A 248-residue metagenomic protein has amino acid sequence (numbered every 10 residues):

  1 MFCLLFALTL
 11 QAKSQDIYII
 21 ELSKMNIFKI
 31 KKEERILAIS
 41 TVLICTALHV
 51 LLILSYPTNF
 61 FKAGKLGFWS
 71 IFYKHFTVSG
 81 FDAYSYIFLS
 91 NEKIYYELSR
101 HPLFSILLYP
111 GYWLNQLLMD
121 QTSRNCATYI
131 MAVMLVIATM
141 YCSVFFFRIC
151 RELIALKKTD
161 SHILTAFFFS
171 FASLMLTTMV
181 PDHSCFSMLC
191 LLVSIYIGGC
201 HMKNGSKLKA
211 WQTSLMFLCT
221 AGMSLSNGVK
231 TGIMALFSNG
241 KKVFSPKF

Functional and structural regions predicted by a protein language model:
Y18, I27, G228-K247: Perimembrane helix-loop-helix junctions
K32-F81, F88-E92, F248: Transmembrane signal-anchor helices characteristic of membrane glycosylation enzymes that use polyprenol
N91-N125: Short hydrophobic/aromatic helix or loop-helix immediately within or flanking a transmembrane segment in polytopic
M119-Y141: Loop-to-helix entry region of an early transmembrane alpha helix in multi-pass inner-membrane enzymes
V144-S170: Transmembrane-helix signature of polytopic, membrane-embedded enzymes that assemble or transfer cell-envelope glycans
M179-C185: Short acidic/glycine- and proline-prone juxtamembrane loop motifs at membrane-interface regions of multi-pass membrane
F186-K203: Specific aromatic-rich, kink-prone transmembrane helix
K207-N239: Membrane-interface alpha helices of multi-pass inner-membrane proteins
